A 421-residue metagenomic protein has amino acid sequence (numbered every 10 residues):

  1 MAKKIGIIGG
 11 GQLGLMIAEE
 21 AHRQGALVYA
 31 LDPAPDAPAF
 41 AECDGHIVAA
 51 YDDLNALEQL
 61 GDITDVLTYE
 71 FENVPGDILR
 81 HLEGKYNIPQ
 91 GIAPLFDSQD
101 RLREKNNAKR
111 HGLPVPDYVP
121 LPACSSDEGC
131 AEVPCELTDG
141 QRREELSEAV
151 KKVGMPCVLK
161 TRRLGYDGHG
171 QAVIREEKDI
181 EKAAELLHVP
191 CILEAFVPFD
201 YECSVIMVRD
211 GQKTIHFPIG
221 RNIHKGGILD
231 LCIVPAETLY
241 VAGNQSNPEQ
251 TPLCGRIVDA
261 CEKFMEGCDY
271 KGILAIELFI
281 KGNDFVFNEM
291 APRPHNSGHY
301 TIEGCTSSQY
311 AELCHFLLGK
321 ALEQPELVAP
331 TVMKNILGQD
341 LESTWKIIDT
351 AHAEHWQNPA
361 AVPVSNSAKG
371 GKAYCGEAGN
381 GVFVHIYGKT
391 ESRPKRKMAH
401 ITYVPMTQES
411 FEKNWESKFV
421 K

Functional and structural regions predicted by a protein language model:
M1-R103, C124-P134, Q141, S367 (+1 more regions): ATP-binding N-terminal substructure of ATP-dependent carboxylate-amine bond-forming enzymes
Q99-S204, V208-F264, C375: Active-site nucleotide/adenylate-binding loops and adjacent lid/helix of ATP-dependent enzymes
M207, D284-P294: A short beta-strand motif that forms the metal-chelation/ATP-contact edge of phosphoryl-transfer active sites
R209-K213, K225, I280-N283, P405-T407: Short acidic-glycine loop/turn motifs at beta-strand connectors
I215, L274, F285-E289: Protein kinase-like catalytic core scaffold
P252-I276, K281, P292-T344: Active-site "cap" helix and flanking loop/linker of ATP-utilizing ligase/carboxylase catalytic domains
H315-K421: Peripheral (often C-terminal) accessory segments that flank ATP-dependent C-N-forming ligase machineries
